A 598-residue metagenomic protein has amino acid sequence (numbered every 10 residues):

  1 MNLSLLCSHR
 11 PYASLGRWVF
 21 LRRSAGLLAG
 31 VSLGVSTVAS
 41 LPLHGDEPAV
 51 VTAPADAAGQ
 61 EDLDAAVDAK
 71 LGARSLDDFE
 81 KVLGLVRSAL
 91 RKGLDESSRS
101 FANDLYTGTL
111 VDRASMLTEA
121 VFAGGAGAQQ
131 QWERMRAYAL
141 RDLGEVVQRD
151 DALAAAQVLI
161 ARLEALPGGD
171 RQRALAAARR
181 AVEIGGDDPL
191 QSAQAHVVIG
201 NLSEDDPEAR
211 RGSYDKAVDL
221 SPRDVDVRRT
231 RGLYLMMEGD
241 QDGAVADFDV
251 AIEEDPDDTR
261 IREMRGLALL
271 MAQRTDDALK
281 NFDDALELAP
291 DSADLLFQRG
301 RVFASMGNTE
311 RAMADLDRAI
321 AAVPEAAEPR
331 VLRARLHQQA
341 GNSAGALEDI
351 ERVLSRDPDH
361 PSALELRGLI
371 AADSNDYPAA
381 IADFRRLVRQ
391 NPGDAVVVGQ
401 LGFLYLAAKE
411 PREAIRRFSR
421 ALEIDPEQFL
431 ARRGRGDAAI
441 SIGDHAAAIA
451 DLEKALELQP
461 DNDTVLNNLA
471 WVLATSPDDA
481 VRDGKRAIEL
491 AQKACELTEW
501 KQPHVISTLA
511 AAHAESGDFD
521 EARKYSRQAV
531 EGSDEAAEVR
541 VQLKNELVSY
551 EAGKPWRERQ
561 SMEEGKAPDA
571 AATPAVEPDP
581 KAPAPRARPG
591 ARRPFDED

Functional and structural regions predicted by a protein language model:
P54-K70, S100-G127, D151-L166, D188-D205 (+1 more regions): Amphipathic alpha-helical repeat scaffolds of TPR domains
G59-Q60, S100, T107, A154-A155 (+11 more regions): Helix-start (N-cap) detector for alpha-helical repeat units in TPR-like alpha-solenoids, especially tetratricopeptide
K92, R149, I184-D188, L220 (+9 more regions): Structural marker of alpha-solenoid helical repeat scaffolds
L105, L159, Q191-V198, T230 (+9 more regions): Canonical tetratricopeptide repeat
D112, E119, L166-P167, S203-D205 (+10 more regions): Register position in tetratricopeptide repeats
T475, V481-K485, K493-E496, W500-P503 (+2 more regions): Terminal, low-structured helical/coil segments at or just beyond the last alpha-helical repeat
